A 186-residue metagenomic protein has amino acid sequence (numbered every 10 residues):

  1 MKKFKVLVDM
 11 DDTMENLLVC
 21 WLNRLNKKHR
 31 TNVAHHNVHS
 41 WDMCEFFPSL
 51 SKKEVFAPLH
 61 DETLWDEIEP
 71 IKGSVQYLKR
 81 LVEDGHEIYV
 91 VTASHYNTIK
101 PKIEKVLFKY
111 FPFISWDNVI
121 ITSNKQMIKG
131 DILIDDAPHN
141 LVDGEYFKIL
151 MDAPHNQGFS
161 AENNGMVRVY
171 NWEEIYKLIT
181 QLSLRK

Functional and structural regions predicted by a protein language model:
M1-E54: Active-site neighborhood of HAD-like aspartate-dependent phosphohydrolases
V33, S40-K79: Metal-dependent phosphoesterase signature
W65, E69, S74-L107: Substrate-recognition element of Asp-dependent hydrolases with the DxDx(T/V) motif
L81, S115-N118, N171: Electrostatic, structured charged patches in enzyme active sites and in nucleic-acid/phosphate-binding
E87-Y89, I132, I149: A structural signal for isolated positions on well-ordered beta-strands in alpha/beta enzyme cores
V91-D143: Substrate-recognition "cap/lid" segment bordering the active-site pocket of phosphatases
I134-N171: Acidic, Mg2+-coordinating phosphoryl-transfer loop and its flanking beta/alpha structural elements, shared across
E174-R185: Short amphipathic alpha-helix with an adjacent loop that forms part of the alpha/beta core around
